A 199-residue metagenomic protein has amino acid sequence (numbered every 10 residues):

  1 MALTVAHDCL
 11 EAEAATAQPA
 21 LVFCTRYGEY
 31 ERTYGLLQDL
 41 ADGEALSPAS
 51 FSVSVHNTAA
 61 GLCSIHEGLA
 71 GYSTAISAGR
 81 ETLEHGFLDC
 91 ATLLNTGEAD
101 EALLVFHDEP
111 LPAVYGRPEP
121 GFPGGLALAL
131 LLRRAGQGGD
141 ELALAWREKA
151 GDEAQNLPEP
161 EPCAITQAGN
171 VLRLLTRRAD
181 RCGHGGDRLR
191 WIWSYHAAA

Functional and structural regions predicted by a protein language model:
M1-S50, V55-A75, E81, T92 (+1 more regions): Conserved "HGTGT" condensation-loop signature of ketosynthase/thiolase-family condensing enzymes that catalyze
T82, G86: Acidic helix/loop or adjacent segment enriched in Glu/Asp that either coordinates divalent metal
F87, A91-L93: Internal active-site segments that recognize and position negatively charged phosphoryl groups and nucleotide moieties
D100: Short acidic/polar active-site loop segments enriched in Thr and Asp
